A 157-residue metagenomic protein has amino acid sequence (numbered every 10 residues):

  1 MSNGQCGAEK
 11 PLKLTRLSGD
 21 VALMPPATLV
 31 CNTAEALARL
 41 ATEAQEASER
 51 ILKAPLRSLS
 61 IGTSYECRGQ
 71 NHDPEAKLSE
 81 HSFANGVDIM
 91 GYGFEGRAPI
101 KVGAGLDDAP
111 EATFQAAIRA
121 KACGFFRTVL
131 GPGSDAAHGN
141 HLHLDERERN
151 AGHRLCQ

Functional and structural regions predicted by a protein language model:
M1-L59: Active-site acidic/histidine clusters and adjacent loop/turn architecture that either coordinate catalytic ions
G4, E9-L12, A34-E35, Q45-S48 (+1 more regions): Catalytic cores and adjacent binding grooves of peptidoglycan-active enzymes
A22, C67, A137: A short acidic, often aromatic-flanked loop/helix-cap motif at beta-alpha or helix-coil junctions that lines enzyme
V30-T33, S58-Y65, T113-R119: N-terminal start-of-chain detector that recognizes signal peptides and the immediate post-cleavage beginning
R50-A84: Active-site-adjacent substructure of cysteine-protease-like catalytic cores
